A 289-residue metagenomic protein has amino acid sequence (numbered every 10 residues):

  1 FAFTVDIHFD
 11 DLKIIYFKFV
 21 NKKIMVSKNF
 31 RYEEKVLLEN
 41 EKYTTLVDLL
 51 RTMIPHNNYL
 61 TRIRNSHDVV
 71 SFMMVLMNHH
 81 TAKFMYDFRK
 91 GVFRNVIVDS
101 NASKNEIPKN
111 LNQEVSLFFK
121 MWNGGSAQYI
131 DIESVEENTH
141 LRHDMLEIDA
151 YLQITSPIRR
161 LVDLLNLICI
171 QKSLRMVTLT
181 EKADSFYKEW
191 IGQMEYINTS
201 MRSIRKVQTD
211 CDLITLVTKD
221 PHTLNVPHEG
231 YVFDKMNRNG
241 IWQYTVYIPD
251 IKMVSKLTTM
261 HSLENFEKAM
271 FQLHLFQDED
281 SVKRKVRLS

Functional and structural regions predicted by a protein language model:
F1-A269, H274-R287: Electropositive polyanion-binding surfaces
